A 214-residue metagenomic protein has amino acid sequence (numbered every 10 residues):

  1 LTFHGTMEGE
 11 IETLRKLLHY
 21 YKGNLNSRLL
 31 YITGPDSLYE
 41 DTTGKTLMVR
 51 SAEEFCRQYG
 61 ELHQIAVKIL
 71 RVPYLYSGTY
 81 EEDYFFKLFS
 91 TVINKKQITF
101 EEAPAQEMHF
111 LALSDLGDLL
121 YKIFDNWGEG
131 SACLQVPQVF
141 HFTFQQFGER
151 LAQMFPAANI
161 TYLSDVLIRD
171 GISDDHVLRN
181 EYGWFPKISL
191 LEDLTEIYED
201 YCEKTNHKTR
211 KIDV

Functional and structural regions predicted by a protein language model:
L1-T6, T33-G34: Conserved NAD(P)H cofactor-binding loop of Rossmann-fold oxidoreductase domains
M7-I11, D41-E53, D83-F86, H109-F110 (+1 more regions): Short-chain dehydrogenase/reductase
E12-M48: Conserved Rossmann-fold NAD(P)-dependent oxidoreductase catalytic core, especially the SDR/UDP-sugar
Y21-N24, G60, I123-W127: Hydrophobic pocket-lining residues that define ligand/cofactor binding sites across diverse proteins
L30-G34, R71-P73, P137: Active-site beta-alpha turn of Rossmann-fold NAD(P)-dependent dehydrogenases/reductases
G34-L38, Y74-S77, D125, H141: Active-site proximal helix/loop that lines the substrate pocket of Rossmann-like NAD(P)-dependent oxidoreductase domains
R50, E54-M108, L113, G117 (+2 more regions): NAD(P)-dependent short-chain dehydrogenase/reductase
F100-A103, H109-V214: C-terminal substrate-binding subdomain of Rossmann-fold SDR/epimerase-dehydratase oxidoreductases
